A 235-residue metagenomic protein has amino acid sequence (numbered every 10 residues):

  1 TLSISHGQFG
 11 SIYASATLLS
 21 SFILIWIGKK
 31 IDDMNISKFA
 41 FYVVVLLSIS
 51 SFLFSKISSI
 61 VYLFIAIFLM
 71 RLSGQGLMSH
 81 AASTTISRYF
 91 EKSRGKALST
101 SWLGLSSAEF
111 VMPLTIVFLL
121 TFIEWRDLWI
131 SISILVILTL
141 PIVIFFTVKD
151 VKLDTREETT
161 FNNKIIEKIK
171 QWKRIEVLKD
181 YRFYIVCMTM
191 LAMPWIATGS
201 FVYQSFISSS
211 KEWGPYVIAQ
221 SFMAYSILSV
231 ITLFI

Functional and structural regions predicted by a protein language model:
S11-K29, M223-I235: Central cavity-lining transmembrane alpha-helices of secondary-active solute carriers, predominantly the Major
F22-I60: Conserved MFS/SLC helix-loop-helix module at the cytosolic interface between two early adjacent transmembrane helices
V61-L77, L191-A192: Hydrophobic core of transmembrane alpha-helices in multi-pass small-molecule transporters, especially MFS/SLC-type
G76-F90: Intracellular juxtamembrane helix-capping segments at the cytosolic ends of symmetry-related transmembrane helices
E91-L114: Glycine-rich segments within core transmembrane alpha-helices of 12-TM secondary carriers
D127-F146: Symmetry-related core transmembrane helices of the 12-TM Major Facilitator Superfamily/SLC fold
V148-W172: Flexible cytoplasmic inter-helical loops of multi-pass small-molecule transporters
I175-L233: Extracytoplasmic gate region of multi-pass secondary transporters
